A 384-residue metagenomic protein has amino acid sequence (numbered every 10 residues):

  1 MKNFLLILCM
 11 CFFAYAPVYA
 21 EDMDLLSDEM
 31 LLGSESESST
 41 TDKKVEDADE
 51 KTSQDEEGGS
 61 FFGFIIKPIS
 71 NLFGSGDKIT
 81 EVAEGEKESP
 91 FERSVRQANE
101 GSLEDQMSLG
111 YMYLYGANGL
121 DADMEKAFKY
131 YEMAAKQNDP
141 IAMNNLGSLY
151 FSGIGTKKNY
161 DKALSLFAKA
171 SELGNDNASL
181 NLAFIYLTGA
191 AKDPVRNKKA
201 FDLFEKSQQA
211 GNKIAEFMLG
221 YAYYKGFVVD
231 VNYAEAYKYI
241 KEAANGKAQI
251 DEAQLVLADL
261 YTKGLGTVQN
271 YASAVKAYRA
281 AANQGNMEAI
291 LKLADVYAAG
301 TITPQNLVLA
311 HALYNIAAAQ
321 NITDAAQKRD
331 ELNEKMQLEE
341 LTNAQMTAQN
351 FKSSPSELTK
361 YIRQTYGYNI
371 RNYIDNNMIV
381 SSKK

Functional and structural regions predicted by a protein language model:
M1-D22: Classical Sec-dependent N-terminal signal peptides that target proteins to the secretory pathway
A20-I69: N-terminal propeptides/low-complexity segments immediately following signal peptides in secreted or periplasmic proteins
T80-Y115: N-terminal segments that cap or nucleate solenoid repeat domains
E84-E92, L120-Y130, K157-L166, K192-L203 (+3 more regions): Structural signature of tandem alpha-helical TPR/SEL1-like repeats, specifically the intra-repeat loop/turn
Q97, M133-A134, K169-A170, K206-S207 (+3 more regions): Canonical positions in the second alpha-helix
N99-S102, G116-A117, K136-D139, S152-I154 (+13 more regions): Short helix-capping/linker turns of helical repeat alpha-solenoids
S108-Y115, L120, N145-S152, S179-G189 (+5 more regions): Hydrophobic face of amphipathic alpha-helices that form TPR/SEL1-like repeat modules and related alpha-solenoid
D324-K384: Terminal, low-structured helical/coil segments at or just beyond the last alpha-helical repeat
